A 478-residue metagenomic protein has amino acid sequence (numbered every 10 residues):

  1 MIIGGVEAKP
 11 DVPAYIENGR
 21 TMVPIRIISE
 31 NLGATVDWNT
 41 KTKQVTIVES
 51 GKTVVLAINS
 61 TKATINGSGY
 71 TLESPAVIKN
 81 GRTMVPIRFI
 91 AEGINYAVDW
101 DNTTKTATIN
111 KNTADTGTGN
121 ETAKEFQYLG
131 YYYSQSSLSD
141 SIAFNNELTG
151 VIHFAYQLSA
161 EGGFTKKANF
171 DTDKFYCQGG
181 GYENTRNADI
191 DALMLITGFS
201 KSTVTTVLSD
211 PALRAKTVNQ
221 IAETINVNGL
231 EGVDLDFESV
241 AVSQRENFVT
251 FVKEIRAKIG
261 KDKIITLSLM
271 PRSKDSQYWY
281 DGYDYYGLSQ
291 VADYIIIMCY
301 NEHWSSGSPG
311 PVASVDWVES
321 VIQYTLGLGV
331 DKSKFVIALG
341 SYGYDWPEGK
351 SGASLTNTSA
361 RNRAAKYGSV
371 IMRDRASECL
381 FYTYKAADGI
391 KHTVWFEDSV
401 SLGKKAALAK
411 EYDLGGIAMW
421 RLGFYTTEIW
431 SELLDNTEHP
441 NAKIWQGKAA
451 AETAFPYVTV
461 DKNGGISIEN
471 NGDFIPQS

Functional and structural regions predicted by a protein language model:
M1-K124, S136: Primary recognition of N-terminal secretory signal peptides and signal-anchoring hydrophobic helices
K111-G150, E411, A418-S478: Non-catalytic accessory regions flanking glycosidase/transglycosidase catalytic cores in CAZymes
A114-A215, N219-Q220, N471: Glycan-recognition patch characteristic of GH18 chitinases/ENGases and related GlcNAc/peptidoglycan-binding proteins
G130, E161-D173, V242-Y367: Substrate-binding surface in catalytic domains of secreted glycosidases
Y132-N146, S209-N226, Q277-Y285, E397-K410: Short, acidic/polar
V151, L235, I295, I337 (+2 more regions): Conserved, mostly hydrophobic/aromatic
V218-N247, I296-S308, A418: Active-site groove signature of glycoside hydrolases
L339-A407, I429, L434-F474: Glycan-binding loop/region signatures in secreted carbohydrate-active enzymes
